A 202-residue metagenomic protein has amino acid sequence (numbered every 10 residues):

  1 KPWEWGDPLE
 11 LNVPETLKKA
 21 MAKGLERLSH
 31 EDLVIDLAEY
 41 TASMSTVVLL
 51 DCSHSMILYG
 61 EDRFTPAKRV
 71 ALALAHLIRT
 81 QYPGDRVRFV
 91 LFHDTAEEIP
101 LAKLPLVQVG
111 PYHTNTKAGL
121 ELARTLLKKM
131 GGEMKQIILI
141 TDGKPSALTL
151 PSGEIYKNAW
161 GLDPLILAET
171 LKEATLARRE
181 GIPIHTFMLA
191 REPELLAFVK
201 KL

Functional and structural regions predicted by a protein language model:
K1-V47, H54-S55: Negatively charged sequence features
D7, L11, I57-T65, H113-T114 (+1 more regions): Ordered, soluble secondary-structure elements with a strong preference for glycine-centered loop motifs and nearby
L17, E39-L101, G119-L120, E133-I140 (+1 more regions): Von Willebrand factor
A20-G24, C52-S55, L77, Q81 (+3 more regions): Conserved, well-folded catalytic cores of nucleic-acid-processing and energy-transducing macromolecular machines
I35-E39, L127-K128, A174: Short, flexible, glycine/charge-rich loop motifs used to bind or transfer phosphoryl groups or to couple energy/partner
I57-E61, L101-P105, T149-I155: Short acidic, glycine/proline-rich loop/turn micro-motifs
V87, A96-I99, L104-I138, P145-A147 (+2 more regions): Von Willebrand factor
P111-H113, G143-K201: VWA/integrin I-like adhesion module and closely mimicked acidic/polar interface patches used
